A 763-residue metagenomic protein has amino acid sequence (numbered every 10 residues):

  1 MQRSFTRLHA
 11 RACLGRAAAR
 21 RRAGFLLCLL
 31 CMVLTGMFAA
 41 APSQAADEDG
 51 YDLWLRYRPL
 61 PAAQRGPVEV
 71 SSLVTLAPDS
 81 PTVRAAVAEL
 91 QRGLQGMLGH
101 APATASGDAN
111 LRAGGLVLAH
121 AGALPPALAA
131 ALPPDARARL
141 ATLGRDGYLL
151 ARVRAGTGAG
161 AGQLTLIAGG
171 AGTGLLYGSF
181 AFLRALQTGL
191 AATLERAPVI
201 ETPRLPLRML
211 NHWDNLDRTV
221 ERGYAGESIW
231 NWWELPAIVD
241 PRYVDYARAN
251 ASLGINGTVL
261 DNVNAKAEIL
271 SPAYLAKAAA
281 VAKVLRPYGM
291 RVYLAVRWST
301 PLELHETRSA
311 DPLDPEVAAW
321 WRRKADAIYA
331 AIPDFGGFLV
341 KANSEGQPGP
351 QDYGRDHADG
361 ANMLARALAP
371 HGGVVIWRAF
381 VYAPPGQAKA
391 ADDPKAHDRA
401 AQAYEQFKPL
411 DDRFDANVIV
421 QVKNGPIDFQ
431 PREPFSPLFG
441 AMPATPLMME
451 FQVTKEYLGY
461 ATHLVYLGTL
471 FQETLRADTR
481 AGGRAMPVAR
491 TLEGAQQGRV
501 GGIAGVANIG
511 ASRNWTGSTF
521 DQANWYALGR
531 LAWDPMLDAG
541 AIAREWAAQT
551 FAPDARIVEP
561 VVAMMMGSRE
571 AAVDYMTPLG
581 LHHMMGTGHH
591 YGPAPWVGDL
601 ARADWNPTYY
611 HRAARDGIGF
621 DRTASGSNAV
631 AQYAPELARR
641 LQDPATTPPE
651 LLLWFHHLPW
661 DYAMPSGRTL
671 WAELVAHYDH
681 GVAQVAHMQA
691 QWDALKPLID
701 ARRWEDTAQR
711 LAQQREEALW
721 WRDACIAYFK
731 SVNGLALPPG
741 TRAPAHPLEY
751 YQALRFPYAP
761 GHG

Functional and structural regions predicted by a protein language model:
M1-R20: N-terminal secretory signal peptides that target proteins for export/translocation
G24-M37: Bacterial N-terminal signal peptides
A40-P42: N-terminal signal peptide c-region/cleavage motif recognized by signal peptidases
Q44-G156, A192: Acidic, contiguous N-terminal accessory segments
P78-E89, G93, P134-L339, A369 (+1 more regions): Feature activates predominantly on carbohydrate-active enzymes
A121, G170-G172, N215, I255 (+8 more regions): An acidic- and aromatic-residue-enriched active-site/binding cleft used to recognize and process polar
E234, P272, E306-R544, T550 (+1 more regions): Catalytic-core regions of glycoside hydrolase
M486-G763: Catalytic domains of carbohydrate-active enzymes that cleave complex glycans
